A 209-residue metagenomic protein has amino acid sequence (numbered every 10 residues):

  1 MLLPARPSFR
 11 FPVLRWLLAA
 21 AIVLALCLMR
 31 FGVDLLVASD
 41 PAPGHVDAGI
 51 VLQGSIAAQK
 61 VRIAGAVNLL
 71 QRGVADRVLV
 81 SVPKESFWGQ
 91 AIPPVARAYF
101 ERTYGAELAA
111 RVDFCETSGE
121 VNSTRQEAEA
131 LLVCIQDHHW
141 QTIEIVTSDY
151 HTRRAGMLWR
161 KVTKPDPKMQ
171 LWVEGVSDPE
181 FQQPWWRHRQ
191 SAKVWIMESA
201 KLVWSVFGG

Functional and structural regions predicted by a protein language model:
L2-D40: N-terminal type II signal-anchor transmembrane helix that functions as the membrane-insertion/stop-transfer segment
S8, P12, S86, Q183-P184 (+1 more regions): Coil-to-alpha-helix initiation sites in intrinsically disordered, low-complexity, charged segments
F11-P12, Q136, F181-Q182, S191 (+1 more regions): Acidic, low-complexity intrinsically disordered regions
R30, A66, V203-F207: Structural signature of transmembrane alpha-helix termini at the membrane-water interface
V33-R187: A structural signal for short, hydrophobic/glycine-enriched beta-strand patches
H188-G209: A transmembrane-helix-recognition feature enriched in membrane-embedded lipid enzymes and envelope glyco-/phospholipid
